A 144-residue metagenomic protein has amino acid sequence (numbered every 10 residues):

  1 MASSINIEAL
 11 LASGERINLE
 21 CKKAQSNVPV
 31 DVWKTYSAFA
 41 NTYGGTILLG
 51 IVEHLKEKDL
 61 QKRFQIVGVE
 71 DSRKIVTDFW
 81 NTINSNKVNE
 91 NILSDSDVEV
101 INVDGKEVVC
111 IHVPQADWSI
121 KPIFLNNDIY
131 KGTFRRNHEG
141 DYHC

Functional and structural regions predicted by a protein language model:
M1-C144: Conserved N-terminal catalytic/coupling substructures associated with nucleotide/phosphate chemistry
